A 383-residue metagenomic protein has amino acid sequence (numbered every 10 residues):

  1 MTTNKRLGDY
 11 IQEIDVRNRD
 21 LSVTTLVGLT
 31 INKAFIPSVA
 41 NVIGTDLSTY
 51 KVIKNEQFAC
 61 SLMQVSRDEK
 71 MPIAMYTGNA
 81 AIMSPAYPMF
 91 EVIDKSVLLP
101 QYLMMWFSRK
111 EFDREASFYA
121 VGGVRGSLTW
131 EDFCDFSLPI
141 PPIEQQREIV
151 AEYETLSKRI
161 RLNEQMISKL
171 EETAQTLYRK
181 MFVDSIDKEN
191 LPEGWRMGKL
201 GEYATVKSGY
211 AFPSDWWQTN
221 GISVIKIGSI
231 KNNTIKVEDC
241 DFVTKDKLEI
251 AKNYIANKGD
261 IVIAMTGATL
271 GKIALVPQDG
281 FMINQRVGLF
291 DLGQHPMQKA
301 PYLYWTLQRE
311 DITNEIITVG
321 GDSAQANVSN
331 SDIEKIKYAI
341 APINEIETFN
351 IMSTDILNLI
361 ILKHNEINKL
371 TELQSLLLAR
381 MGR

Functional and structural regions predicted by a protein language model:
M1-N18, D135-A211, K335, A339 (+1 more regions): Non-catalytic DNA-recognition/assembly elements of restriction-modification systems
N4-S61, G201-W216, G228-K258: Sequence-specific dsDNA recognition surfaces
T49-V52, N253-Y254, I261, N350-I360: His/acidic/aromatic-lined binding-pocket segments of jelly-roll/cupin-type domains and related regulatory beta-sandwich
N55, A59-S108, K226, D246-I312 (+2 more regions): A short beta-sheet element
A81-A86, V121-V150, F281-G288, G321-E347: A short glycine-rich beta-alpha junction/loop motif
S108-F118, S137-P141: Well-ordered mid-protein domain cores that form the structural environment of catalytic cofactors
E115, I312-I316: Periplasmic-binding protein-like
